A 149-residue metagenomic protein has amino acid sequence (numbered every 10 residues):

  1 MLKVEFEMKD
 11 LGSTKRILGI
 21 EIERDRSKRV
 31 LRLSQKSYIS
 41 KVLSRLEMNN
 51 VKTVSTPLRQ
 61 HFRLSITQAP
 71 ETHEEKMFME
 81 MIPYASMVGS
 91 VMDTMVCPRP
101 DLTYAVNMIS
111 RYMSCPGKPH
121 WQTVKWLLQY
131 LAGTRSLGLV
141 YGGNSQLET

Functional and structural regions predicted by a protein language model:
M1-T149: Long, low-complexity, charge-biased intrinsically disordered regions
